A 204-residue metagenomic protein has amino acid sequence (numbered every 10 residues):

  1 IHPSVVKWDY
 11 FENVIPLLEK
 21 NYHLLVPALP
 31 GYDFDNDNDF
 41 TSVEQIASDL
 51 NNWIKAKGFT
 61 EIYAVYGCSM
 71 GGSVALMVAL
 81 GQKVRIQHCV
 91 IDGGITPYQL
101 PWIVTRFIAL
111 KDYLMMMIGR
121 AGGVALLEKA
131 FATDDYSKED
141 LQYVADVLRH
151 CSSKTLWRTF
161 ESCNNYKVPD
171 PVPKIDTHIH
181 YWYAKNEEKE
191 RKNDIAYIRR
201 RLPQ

Functional and structural regions predicted by a protein language model:
I1-N36: Conserved HGGG/HGGXW glycine-rich cap/lid loop of the alpha/beta-hydrolase fold
L25-Y66: Active-site loop/oxyanion-hole signature of alpha/beta-hydrolase fold enzymes
G67-G71, A75: Gly/Ala-rich beta-loop-alpha elbow adjacent to hydrolase catalytic centers
L80-G81, I86-M117: Flexible "cap/lid" loop of the alpha/beta hydrolase fold
L100-W102, R120-P173: Conserved alpha/beta-hydrolase catalytic His-Asp/Glu region
V168, T177, R191-R200: Short alpha-helix in the alpha/beta-hydrolase fold that links the catalytic acid
I175, Y181-Y183: Short beta-strand/loop motif that positions the catalytic acidic residue of the alpha/beta-hydrolase fold
K185-E190: Acidic catalytic loop of the alpha/beta-hydrolase fold
